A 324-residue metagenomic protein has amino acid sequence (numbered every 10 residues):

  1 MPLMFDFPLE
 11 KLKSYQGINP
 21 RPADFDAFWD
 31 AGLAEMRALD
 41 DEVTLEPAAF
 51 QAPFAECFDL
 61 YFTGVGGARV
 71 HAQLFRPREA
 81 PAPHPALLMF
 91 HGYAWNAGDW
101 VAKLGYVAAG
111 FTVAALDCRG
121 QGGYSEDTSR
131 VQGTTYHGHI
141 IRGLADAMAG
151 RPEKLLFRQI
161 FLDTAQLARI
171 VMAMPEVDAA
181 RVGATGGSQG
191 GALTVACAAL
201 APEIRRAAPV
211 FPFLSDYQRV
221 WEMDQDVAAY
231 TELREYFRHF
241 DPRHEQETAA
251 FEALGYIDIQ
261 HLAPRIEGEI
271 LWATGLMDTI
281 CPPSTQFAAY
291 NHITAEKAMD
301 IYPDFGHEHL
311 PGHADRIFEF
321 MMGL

Functional and structural regions predicted by a protein language model:
M1-E56: N-terminal targeting or regulatory segments adjacent to alpha/beta-hydrolase or S9 domains
A72, R76, A82-G92: Short beta-strand element of the alpha/beta-hydrolase
G98, L104-G105, F111-L162: Cap/lid segment of the alpha/beta-hydrolase catalytic domain
G143-S188: Gly/Ser-rich "nucleophile elbow"/oxyanion-hole loop immediately N-terminal to the catalytic nucleophile in hydrolases
V195-H244, I301, H309: Hydrolase active-site cap/lid region
R265-I266, W272-T274, D278: Short beta-strand/loop motif that positions the catalytic acidic residue of the alpha/beta-hydrolase fold
L276-C281, E308: Acidic catalytic loop of the alpha/beta-hydrolase fold
E296, I301-F318: Histidine-bearing beta->alpha loop at or near hydrolase active sites
